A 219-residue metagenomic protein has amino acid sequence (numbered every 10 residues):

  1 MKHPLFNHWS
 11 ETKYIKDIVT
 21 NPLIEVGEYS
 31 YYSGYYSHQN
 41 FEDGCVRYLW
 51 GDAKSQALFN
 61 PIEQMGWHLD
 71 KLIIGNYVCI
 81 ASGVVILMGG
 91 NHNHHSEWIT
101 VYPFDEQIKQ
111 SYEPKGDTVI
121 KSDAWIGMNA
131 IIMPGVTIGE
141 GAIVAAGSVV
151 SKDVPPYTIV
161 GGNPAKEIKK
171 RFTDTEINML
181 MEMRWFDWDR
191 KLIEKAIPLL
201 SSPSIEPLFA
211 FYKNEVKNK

Functional and structural regions predicted by a protein language model:
M1-I24, Q107: Extended, small-residue-rich solenoid/repeat segments and analogous flexible loops that form exposed scaffolds
H3, D105, K109-M133, P164-K219: C-terminal segments of enzyme domains that contribute to small-molecule binding surfaces
I18-I24, K71-L72, D117-V119, A130-T137 (+2 more regions): Short, recurrent motifs enriched in small/polar residues
Y31-I132: Flexible, glycine/small-residue-enriched loop-and-beta-strand segment within the central core of proteins
F41-E42, D153-Y157: Gly/Pro- and small hydrophobic-enriched strand-loop and loop-to-helix capping segments that sit at the rims
C79, K121, G139, I143-V149: A generic "structured core" feature
P156, G161-P164: Acidic, glycine-centered active-site loop in nucleotide-sugar glycosyltransferases
